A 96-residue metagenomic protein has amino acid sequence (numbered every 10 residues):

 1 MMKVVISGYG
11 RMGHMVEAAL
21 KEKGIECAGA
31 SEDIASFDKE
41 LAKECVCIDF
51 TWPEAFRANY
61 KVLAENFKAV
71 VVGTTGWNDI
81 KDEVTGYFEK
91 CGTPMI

Functional and structural regions predicted by a protein language model:
M1-V4: Extreme N-terminal starter segment of soluble prokaryotic enzymes
S7, H14-M15, A19-K39: NAD(P)-binding Rossmann-fold cofactor-contacting core
G8-Y9, S31-I34, F50-T51, G73-T75: Fold-independent oxyanion-binding glycine-rich loops and adjacent beta-strand/coil segments at enzyme active sites
R11-V16, G76-D79: Short, flexible micro-motifs
I25, K68, T93: Short phosphate-binding/catalytic loops that engage adenosine nucleotides
S36-K43, G86: Short amphipathic alpha-helix with an adjacent loop that forms part of the alpha/beta core around
E40-A58, K68-V72: Rossmann-like NAD(P)-binding element
E54-R57, K61, E65, G73-I96: Rossmann-fold NAD(P)-binding glycine/threonine-rich loop
